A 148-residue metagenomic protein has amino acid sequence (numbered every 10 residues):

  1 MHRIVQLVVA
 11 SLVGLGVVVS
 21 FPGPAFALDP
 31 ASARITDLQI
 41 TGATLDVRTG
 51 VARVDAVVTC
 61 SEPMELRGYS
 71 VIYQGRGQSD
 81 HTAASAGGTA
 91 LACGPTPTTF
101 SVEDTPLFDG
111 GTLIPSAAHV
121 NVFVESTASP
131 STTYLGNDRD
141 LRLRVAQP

Functional and structural regions predicted by a protein language model:
M1-A10: Bacterial N-terminal signal peptides that target proteins for export
A10-S20: Bacterial N-terminal signal peptides
V18-I35: C-terminal region of N-terminal signal peptides and the immediate post-cleavage residues of exported proteins
A33-Q78: Short, surface-exposed binding/anchoring microloops in extracellular/periplasmic proteins
D46-R48, G88-T99: Short proline/glycine- and polar residue-rich coil/turn motifs
L107-H119: Short glycine/proline/serine/threonine-rich loop/turn segments at secondary-structure transition edges
N121-P130: Enriched for extracellular/lumenal, surface-exposed ectodomains of secreted and cell-surface proteins
S129-P148: Short beta-strand elements
